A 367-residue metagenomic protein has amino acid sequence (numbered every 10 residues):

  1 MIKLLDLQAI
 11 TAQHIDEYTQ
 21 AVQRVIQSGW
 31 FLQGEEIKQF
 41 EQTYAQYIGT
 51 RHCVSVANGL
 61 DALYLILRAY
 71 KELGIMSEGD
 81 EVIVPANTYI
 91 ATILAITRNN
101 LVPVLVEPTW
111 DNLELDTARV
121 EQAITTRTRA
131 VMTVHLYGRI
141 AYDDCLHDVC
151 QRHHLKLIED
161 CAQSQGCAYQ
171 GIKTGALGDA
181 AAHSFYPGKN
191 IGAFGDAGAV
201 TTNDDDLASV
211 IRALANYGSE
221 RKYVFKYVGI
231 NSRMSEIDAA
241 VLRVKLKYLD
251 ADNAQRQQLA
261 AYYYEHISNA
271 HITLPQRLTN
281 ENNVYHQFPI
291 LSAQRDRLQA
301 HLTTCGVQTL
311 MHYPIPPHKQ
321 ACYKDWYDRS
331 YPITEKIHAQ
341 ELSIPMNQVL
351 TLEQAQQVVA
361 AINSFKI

Functional and structural regions predicted by a protein language model:
M1-W30, E35, P345: N-terminal "arm"/small-domain region of PLP-dependent enzymes with the aminotransferase-like
Q8, I37-Q42, Y47-V54, A118 (+5 more regions): PLP-dependent aminotransferase class I/II
W30, G34-E81, A95-N99, L105 (+1 more regions): Phosphate-binding glycine-rich loop
S55, V84, L105, V200 (+1 more regions): Conserved SAM-binding loop
K71-L136, I140-C161, A168: PLP-dependent aminotransferase-like
I83, V104, L157-I158, A182 (+2 more regions): Structural detector of well-ordered beta-strand residues that form the stable sheet scaffold of enzyme domains
E159-G192, Y223-K226: Conserved active-site segment immediately N-terminal to the catalytic lysine that forms the internal aldimine
A176-R212, S219, E236: Active-site PLP attachment segment
